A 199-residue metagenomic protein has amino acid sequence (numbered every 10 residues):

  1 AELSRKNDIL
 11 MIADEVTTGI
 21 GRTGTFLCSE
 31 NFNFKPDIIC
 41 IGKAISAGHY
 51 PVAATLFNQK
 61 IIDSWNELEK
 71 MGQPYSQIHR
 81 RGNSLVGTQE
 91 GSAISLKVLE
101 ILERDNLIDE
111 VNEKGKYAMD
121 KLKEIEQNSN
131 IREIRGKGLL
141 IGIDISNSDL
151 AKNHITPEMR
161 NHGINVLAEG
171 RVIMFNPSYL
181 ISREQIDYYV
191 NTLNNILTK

Functional and structural regions predicted by a protein language model:
A1-K199: Conserved N-terminal phosphate-binding loop of PLP-dependent enzymes in the Aspartate aminotransferase
